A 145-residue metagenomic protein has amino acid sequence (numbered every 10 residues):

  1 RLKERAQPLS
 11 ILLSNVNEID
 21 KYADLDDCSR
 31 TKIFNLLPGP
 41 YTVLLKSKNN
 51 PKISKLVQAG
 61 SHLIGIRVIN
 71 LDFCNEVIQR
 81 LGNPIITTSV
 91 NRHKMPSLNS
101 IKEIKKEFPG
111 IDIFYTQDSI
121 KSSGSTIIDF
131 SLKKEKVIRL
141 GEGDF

Functional and structural regions predicted by a protein language model:
R1-F145: Active-site-adjacent structural elements in enzyme catalytic cores
